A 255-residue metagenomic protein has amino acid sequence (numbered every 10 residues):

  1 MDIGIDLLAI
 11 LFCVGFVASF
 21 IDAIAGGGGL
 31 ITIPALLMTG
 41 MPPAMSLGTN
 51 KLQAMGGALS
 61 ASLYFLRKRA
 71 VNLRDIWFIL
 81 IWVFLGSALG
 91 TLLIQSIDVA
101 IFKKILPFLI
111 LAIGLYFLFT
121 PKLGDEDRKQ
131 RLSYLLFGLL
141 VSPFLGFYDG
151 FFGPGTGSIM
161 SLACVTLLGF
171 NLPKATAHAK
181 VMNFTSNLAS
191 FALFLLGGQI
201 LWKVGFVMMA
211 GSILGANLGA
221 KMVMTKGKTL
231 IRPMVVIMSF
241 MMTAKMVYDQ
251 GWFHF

Functional and structural regions predicted by a protein language model:
M1-P42, D127-T176, F206: Selected transmembrane alpha-helices and immediately adjacent juxtamembrane segments of polytopic inner-membrane
L8, K51, P107-I110, G114 (+4 more regions): Residues within membrane-spanning alpha-helices of integral membrane proteins, especially the hydrophobic core/packing
F12, F16, F20, K51 (+10 more regions): Residue-level signature of the transmembrane alpha-helical core of multi-pass small-molecule transporters
M41-N50, L73-F78, G169-K180: Membrane-interface alpha-helices at helix entry/exit sites of multi-pass transporters
G48-I101, N187-M234: Selective hydrophobic functional segments
S60-A70, P107-L132, M241-F255: Transmembrane helix exit motif
L73-W82, L106, K129-L135, A177-M182 (+1 more regions): Cytoplasmic-side transmembrane-helix entry/capping segments in multi-pass membrane proteins
F144-P154, S190-G198, M242-F255: Hydrophobic alpha-helical transmembrane segments in multi-pass integral membrane proteins
